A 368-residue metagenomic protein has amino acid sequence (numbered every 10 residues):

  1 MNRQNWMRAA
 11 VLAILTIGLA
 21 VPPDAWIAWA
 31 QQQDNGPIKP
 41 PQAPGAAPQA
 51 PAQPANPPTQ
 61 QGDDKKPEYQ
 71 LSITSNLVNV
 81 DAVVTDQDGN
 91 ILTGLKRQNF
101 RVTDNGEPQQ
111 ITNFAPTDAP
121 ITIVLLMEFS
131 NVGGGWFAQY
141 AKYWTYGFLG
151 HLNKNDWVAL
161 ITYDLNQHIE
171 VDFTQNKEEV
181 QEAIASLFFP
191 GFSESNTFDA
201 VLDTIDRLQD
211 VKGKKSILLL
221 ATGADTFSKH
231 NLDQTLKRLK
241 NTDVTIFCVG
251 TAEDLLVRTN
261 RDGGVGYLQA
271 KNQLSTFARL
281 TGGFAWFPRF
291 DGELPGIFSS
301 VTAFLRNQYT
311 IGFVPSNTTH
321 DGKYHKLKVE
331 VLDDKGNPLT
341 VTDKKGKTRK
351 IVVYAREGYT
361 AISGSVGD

Functional and structural regions predicted by a protein language model:
M1-M7: N-terminal secretory signal peptides that target proteins for export/translocation
R8, A13, P44-A47: Intrinsically disordered, low-complexity segments enriched in polar/charged small residues
A10-D24: Bacterial N-terminal signal peptides
W26-D368: Scaffold/interface architecture of coatomer-like assemblies
